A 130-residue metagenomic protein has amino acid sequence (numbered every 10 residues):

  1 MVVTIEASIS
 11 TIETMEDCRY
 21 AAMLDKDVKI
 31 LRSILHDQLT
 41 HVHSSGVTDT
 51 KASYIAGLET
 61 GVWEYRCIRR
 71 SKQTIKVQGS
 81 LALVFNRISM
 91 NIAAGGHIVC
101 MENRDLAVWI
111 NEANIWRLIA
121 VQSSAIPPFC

Functional and structural regions predicted by a protein language model:
V2-I34, Q38-C130: A beta-strand edge to alpha-helix "cap/lid" segment located at domain peripheries
